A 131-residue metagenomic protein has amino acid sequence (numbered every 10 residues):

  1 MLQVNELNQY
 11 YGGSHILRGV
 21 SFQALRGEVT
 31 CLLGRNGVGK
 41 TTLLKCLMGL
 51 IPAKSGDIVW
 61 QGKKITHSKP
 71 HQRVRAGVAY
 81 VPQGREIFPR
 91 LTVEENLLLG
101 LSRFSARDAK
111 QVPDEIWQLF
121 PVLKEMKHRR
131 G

Functional and structural regions predicted by a protein language model:
G12, V93-Q111, L119-K124: ABC-type ATPase nucleotide-binding domains, specifically the catalytic core motifs of the NBD
S14-H15, H71-Q72: Short coil-to-beta microelement around the adenine-binding A-loop and adjacent beta1/P-loop entry of ABC ATPase
T30-C31, Y80: Short beta-strand immediately N-terminal to the Walker A/P-loop
L33-R35: The feature captures the beta-strand-to-loop junction immediately N-terminal to the Walker
M48: Helix-to-loop junction immediately C-terminal to a conserved catalytic motif
G56-K64, A76, A109-E115, R129: Conserved ABC transporter NBD signature motif
